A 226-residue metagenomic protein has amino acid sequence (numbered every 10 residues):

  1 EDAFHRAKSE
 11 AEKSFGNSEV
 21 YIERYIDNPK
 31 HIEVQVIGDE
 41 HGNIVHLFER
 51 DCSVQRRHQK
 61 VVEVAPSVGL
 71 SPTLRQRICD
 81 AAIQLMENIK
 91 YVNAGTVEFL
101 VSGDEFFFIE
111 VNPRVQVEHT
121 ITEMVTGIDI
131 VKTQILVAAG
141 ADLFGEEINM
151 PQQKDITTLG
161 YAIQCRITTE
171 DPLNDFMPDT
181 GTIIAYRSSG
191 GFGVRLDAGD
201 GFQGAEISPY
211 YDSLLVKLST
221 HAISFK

Functional and structural regions predicted by a protein language model:
E1-K226: ATP-dependent carboxylate activation and anion-phosphoryl transfer catalytic cores that bind Mg-ATP to form
